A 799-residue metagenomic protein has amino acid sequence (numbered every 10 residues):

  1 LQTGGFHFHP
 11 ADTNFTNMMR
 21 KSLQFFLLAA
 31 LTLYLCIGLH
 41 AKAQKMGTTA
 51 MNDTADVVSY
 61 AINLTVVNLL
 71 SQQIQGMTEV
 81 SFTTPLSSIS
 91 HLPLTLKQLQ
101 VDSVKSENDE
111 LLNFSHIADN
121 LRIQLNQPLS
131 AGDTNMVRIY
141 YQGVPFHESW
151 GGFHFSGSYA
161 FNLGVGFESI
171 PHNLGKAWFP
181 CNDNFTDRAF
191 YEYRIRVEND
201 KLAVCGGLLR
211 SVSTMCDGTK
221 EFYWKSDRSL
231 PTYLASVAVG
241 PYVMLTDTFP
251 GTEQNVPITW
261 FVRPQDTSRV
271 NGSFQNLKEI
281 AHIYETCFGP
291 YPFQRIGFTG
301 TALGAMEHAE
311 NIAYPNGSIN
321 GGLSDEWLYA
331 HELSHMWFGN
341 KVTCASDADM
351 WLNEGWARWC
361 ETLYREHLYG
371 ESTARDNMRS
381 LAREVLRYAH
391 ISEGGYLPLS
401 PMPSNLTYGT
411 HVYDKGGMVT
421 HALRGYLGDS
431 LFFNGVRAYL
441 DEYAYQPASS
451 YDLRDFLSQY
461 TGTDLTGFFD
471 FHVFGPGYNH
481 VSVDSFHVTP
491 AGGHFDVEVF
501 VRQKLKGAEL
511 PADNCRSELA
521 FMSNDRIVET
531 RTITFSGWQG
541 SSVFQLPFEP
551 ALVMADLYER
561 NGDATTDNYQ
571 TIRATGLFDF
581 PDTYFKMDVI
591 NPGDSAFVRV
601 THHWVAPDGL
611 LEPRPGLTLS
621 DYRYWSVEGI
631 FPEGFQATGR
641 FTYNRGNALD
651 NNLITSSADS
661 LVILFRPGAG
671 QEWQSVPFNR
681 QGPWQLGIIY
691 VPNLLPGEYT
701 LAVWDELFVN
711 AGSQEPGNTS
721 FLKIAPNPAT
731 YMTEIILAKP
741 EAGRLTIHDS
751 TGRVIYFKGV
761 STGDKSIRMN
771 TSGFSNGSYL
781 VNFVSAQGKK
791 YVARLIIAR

Functional and structural regions predicted by a protein language model:
L1-D12, T16, L39-H40, G717-A725 (+1 more regions): C-terminal outer-membrane/trafficking sorting elements
L39-K42, W224, W260-F500, A508 (+1 more regions): Hydrophobic alpha-helical and helix-loop surface patches within well-folded domains that function as non-catalytic
A41-Q75, A160, L465-F471: N-terminal, polar/Ser/Thr-rich
G47-T54, A131, Y140-E192, E559-Y584 (+2 more regions): Glycine/proline-rich low-complexity spacer/linker segments in large multi-domain proteins
G76, E168-N173, C181-A330, W359: Hydrophobic helix-coil surface modules that form long, contiguous segments used for peptide/substrate interaction
T84-L86, D608-V662, P667-G668: Proteolytic processing hotspots in large secreted/extracellular or virion-associated proteins and select intracellular
K220, S334, A444-G609, T638 (+2 more regions): Non-catalytic accessory/interaction domains
A702-A725: Residue-level detector of functionally pivotal "anchor" positions at catalytic/ligand-binding pockets or at interdomain
